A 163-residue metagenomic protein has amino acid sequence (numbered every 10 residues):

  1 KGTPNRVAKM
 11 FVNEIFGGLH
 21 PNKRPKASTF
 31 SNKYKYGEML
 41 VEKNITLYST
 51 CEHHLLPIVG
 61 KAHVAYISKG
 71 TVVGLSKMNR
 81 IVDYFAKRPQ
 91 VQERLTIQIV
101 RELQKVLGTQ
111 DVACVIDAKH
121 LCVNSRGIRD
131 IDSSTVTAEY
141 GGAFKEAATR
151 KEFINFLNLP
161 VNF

Functional and structural regions predicted by a protein language model:
K1-F163: A domain-level signal for the structural core that forms small-molecule/cofactor-binding pockets and catalytic centers
